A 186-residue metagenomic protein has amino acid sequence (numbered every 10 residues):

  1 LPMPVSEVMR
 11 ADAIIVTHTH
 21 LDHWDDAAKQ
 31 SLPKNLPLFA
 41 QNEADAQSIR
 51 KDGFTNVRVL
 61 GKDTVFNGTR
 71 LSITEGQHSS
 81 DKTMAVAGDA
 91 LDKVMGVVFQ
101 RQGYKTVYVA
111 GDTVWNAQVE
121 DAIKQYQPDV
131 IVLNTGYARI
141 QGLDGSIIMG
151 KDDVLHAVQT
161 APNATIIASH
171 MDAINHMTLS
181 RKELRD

Functional and structural regions predicted by a protein language model:
L1, I73-Y104, A117: Active-site-proximal loop/helix segment associated with metal-binding centers of metalloenzymes
L1-T19, D26-S31, S80-M84, V114-Q125: Pre-active-site segment of Zn-dependent metallo-hydrolases
R10-H20, F39-N42, V107-T113, I131-T135 (+1 more regions): Active-site neighborhood of phospho(di)ester-bond hydrolases with catalytic His/Asp-centered motifs
K34-P37, F54, A161-I167: A short helix->loop->beta-strand "cap" motif at the edges of active sites that frequently abuts
Q41-S48, K62: Short, polar loop motifs at secondary-structure junctions
Q47, T113-D186: Cap/insert and terminal regions of metallo-dependent hydrolase folds
S48-L60: Helix-loop-beta element that forms the nucleotide-linked donor phosphate-binding surface in glycosyltransferases
L60-T64, G68-S79, Q125-Y126, V130-R139: Conserved catalytic scaffold of divalent metal-dependent phosphoesterases
